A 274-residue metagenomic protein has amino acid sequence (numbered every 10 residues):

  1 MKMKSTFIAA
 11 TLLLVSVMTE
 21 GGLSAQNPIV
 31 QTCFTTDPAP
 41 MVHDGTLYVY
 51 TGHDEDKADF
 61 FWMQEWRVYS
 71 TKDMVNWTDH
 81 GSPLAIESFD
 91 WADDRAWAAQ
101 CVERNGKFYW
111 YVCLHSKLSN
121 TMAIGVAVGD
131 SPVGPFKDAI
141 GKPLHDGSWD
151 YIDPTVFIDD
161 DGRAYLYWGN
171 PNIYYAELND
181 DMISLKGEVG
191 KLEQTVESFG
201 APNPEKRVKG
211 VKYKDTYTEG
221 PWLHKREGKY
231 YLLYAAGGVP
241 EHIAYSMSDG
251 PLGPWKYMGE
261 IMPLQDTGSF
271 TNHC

Functional and structural regions predicted by a protein language model:
M1-Q26: Bacterial Sec-dependent N-terminal signal peptides
L23-C274: Carbohydrate-active catalytic/glycan-binding domains of CAZyme proteins, especially the secreted or lumenal ectodomains
